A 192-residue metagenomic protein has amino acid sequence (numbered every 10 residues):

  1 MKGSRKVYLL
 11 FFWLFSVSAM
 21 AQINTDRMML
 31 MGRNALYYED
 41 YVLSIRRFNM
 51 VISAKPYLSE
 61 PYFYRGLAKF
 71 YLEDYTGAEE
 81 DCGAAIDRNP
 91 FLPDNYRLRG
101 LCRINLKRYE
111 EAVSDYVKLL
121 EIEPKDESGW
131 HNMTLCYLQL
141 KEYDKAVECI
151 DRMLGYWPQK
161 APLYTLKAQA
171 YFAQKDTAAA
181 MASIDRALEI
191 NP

Functional and structural regions predicted by a protein language model:
A19-Y64, Y71: N-terminal leader/linker segments that initiate helical-solenoid repeat arrays
N24-D26, S59-E60, P93-D94, E127-S128 (+1 more regions): Helix-start (N-cap) detector for alpha-helical repeat units in TPR-like alpha-solenoids, especially tetratricopeptide
Y37-Y38, Y71, N105, Q139-L140 (+1 more regions): Register position in tetratricopeptide repeats
